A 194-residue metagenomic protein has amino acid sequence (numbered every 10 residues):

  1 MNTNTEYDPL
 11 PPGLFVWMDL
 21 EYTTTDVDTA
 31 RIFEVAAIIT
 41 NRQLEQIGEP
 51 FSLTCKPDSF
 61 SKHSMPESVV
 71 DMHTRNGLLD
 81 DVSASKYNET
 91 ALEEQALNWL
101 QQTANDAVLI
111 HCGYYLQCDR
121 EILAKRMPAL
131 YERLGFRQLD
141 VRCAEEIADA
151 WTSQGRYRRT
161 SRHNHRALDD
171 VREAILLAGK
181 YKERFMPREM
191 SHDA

Functional and structural regions predicted by a protein language model:
M1-D8, M190-A194: Basic/polar N-terminal segments that are highly enriched at the extreme N-terminus, encompassing both cleavable
N4-E6, P11-V16, Y22-G113, S161: Conserved non-catalytic scaffold segment of RNase H-like nuclease domains
D19, R133-D140, A144: Short His-centered aromatic/hydrophobic patch
D19-E21, N41, D119, D140 (+1 more regions): Acidic active-site catalytic centers that drive phospho-/nucleotidyl reactions and related ester hydrolyses
P57-V70, T74, L139-L176: Active-site-proximal helix-loop-helix substrate-binding element of RNase H-like nuclease domains
N88, L92-A96, D119-I122, R126 (+1 more regions): Amphipathic alpha-helical interface surfaces
L100, Q117-F136: Substrate-recognition/cap helix-loop segment adjacent to the acidic, metal-dependent catalytic center of Asp-based
A107-L116, E121-I122, S153-A194: Acidic, Mg2+-coordinating catalytic module of metal-dependent nucleases/exonucleases that use a two-metal-ion mechanism
